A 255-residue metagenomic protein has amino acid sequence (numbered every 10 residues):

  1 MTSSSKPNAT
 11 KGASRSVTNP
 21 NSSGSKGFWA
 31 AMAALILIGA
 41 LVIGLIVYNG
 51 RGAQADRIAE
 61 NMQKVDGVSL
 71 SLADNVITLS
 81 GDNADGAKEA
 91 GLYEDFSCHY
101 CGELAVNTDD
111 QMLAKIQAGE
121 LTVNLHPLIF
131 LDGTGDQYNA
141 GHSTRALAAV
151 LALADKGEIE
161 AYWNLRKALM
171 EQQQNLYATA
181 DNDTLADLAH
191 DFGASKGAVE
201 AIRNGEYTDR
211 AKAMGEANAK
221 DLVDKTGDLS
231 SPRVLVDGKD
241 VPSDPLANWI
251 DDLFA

Functional and structural regions predicted by a protein language model:
T2-Q54, I58, A189-A255: C-terminal cap of thioredoxin/glutaredoxin-like
D56-D66: Juxtamembrane extracytosolic/periplasmic "stalk" immediately C-terminal to the first targeting helix
L70-K88: A short beta-strand-turn-helix
N83-A105: Local sequence-structure signature of Cys/Sec-based thiol-disulfide redox active-site neighborhoods
A84-D85, I116-A118, K225-D228: Extracellular/periplasmic catalytic domains that process cell-envelope and extracellular macromolecules
G91-L92, T122-L125, R233-L235: Structural recognition of the beta-strand scaffold that forms the well-ordered cores of secreted hydrolase catalytic
E94, P127-I129, H142, R203 (+1 more regions): A mature extracytoplasmic/lumenal domain signature
G102-N182: Structural alpha/beta surface segment adjacent to cysteine/selenocysteine redox centers across thiol/disulfide enzymes
